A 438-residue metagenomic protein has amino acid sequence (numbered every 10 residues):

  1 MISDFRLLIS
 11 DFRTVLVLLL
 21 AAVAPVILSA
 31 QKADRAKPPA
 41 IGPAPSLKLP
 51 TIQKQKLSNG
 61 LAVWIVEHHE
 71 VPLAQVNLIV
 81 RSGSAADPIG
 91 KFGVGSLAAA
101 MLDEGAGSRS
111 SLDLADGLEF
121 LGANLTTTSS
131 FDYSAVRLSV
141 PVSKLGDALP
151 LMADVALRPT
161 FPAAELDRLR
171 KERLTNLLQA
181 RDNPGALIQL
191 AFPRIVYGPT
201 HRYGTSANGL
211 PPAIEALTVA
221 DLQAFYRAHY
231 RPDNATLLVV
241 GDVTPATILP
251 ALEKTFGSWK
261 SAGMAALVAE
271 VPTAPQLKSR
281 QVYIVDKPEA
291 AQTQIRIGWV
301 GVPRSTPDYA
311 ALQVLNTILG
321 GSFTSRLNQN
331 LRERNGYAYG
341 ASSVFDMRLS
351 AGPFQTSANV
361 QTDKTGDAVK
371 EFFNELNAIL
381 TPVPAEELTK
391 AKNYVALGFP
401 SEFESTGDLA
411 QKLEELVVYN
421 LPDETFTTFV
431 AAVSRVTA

Functional and structural regions predicted by a protein language model:
M1-F12, A30: Short, basic, low-complexity termini and linkers enriched in Ser/Thr/Gly/Pro that act as targeting/leader peptides
R13-P25: Bacterial N-terminal signal peptides
V23-A33: Bacterial Sec-dependent signal peptides at the C-terminal "C-region" and cleavage site
Q31-A40, P199, Y203, A207 (+1 more regions): An aromatic/glycine/proline-enriched structural segment found at the starts of mature extracellular/organellar domains
A40-V80: Mature N-terminal segment immediately following signal peptide/propeptide cleavage in secreted/periplasmic
I52-K54, A62-E67, Q223-A228, S279-D286: Short, surface-exposed beta-strand/loop micro-motifs that present aromatic residues
W64-V66, V71-D103, R109-A156, R170 (+6 more regions): M16 family metallopeptidases and their MPP-like homologs
G185, L190, V219-T255: Non-catalytic, conformational "gating/processing" segments within enzyme and secreted inhibitor domains
